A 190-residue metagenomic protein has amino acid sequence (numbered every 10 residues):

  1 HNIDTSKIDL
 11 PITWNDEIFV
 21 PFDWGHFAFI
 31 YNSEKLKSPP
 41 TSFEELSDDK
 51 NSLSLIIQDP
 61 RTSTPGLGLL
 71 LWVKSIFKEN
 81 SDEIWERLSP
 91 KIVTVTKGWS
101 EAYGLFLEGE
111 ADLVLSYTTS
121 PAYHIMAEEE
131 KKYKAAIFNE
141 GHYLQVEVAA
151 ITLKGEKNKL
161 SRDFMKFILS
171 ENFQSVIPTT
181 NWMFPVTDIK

Functional and structural regions predicted by a protein language model:
H1-A111: Extracytoplasmic ligand-binding site segments that recognize negatively charged/polar headgroups
I8-E17, H124-I137: Ligand-binding "clamshell"
G25, W85-S89, V95-T96, E128-L153 (+1 more regions): Periplasmic-binding protein-like
F27, E34-K37, R61-T64, T119-A122 (+3 more regions): Solvent-exposed loop/turn segments at secondary-structure junctions within structured extracellular/periplasmic domains
A28-K35, K74, Q145-K157, V176-I177: A bilobed periplasmic-binding-protein/Venus flytrap-type ligand-binding module shared by bacterial periplasmic
A102, S120-P121, F173: Alpha-helix capping/helix-boundary segments
L107, A111-K132: A ligand-binding cleft/hinge motif common to bilobed small-molecule-binding domains
T152-K190: Mature extracytoplasmic/periplasmic domains
